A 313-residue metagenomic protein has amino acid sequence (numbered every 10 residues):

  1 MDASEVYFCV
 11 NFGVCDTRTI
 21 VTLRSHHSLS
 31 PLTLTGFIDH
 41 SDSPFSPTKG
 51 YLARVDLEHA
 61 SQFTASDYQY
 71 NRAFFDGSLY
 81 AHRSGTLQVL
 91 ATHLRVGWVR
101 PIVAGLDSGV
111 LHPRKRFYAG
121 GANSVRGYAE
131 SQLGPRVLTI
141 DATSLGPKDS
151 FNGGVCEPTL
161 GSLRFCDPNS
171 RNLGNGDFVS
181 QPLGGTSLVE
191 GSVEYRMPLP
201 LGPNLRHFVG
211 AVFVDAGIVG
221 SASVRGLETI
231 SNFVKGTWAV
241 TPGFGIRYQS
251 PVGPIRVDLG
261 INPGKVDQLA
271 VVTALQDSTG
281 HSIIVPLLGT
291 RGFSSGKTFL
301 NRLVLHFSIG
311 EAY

Functional and structural regions predicted by a protein language model:
D2-W238, F244, G264-D267, V272-L300 (+1 more regions): C-terminal outer-membrane beta-barrel translocator/porin domains of Gram-negative envelope proteins and their
A211-F213, P254-G260: Conserved active-site loop/cleft motifs that coordinate metal ions or position small ligands
Q249: Cytochrome P450 heme-iron axial ligand motif
